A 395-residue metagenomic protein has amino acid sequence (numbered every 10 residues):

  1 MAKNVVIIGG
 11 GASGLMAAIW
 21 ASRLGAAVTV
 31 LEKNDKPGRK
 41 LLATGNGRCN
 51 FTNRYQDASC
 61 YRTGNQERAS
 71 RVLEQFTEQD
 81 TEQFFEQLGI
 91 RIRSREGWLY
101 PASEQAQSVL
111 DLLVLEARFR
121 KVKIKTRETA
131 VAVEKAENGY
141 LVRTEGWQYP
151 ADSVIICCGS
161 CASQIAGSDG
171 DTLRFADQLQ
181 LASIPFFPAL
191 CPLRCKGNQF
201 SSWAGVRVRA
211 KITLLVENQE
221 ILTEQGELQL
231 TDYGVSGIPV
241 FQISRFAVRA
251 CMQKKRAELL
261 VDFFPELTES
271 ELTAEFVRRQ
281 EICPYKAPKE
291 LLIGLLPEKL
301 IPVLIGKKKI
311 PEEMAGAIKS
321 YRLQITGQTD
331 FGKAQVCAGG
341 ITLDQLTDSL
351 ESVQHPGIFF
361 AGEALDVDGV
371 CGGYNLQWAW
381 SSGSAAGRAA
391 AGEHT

Functional and structural regions predicted by a protein language model:
K3-V30, A386-A391: N-terminal Rossmann-like FAD-binding beta1-loop-alpha1 element of flavoenzymes
V6-I8, L31, A130, Y149-I165 (+3 more regions): Short hydrophobic core segments
S22-N46: Glycine-rich FAD pyrophosphate-binding loop
D35-P37, L42-A43, F51-A58, R91 (+2 more regions): An anion/pyrophosphate-binding glycine-rich loop and adjacent beta-alpha core in soluble alpha-beta enzymes
N46-E96: Glycine-rich active-site loop/strand segments that organize a redox cofactor
Q75-S153: Feature captures the FAD/FMN-dependent oxidoreductase FAD-binding
T126, E298-D368: A glycine-rich dinucleotide-binding beta-alpha-beta segment and adjacent secondary-structure elements that constitute
S153-Q199: Glycine-rich loop(s) and the adjacent beta-strand/alpha-helix scaffold that form part
